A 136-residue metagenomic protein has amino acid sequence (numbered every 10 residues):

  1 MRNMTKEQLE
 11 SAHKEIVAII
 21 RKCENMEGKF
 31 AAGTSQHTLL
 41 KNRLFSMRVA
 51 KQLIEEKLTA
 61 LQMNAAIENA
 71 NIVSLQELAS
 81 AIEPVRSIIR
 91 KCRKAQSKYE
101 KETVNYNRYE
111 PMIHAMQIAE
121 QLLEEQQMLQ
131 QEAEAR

Functional and structural regions predicted by a protein language model:
M4-E7, S11, G28, S35 (+4 more regions): Primarily heptad-repeat coiled-coil rod domains in cytosolic scaffolding/tethering proteins
T5-E24, R43, E77-R93: Short amphipathic alpha-helical heptad-repeat segments
Q8, E15, K22-T34, K41 (+2 more regions): Long amphipathic alpha-helical segments with strong coiled-coil/leucine-zipper propensity
C23-T34, L58-L61, C92-T103, L123 (+1 more regions): Secondary-structure edge/capping motif, primarily at the C-terminal ends of alpha-helices and the immediately following
N25, E55-Q76, S80, K94: Long, low-complexity or tandemly repetitive, helically biased scaffold regions used for multimeric assembly/adhesion
S35-S46, V104-H114: Short, charged, amphipathic alpha-helical segments
S46-Q62, A115-Q130: Amphipathic alpha-helical coiled-coil segments
A95, V104-R136: Amphipathic alpha-helical binding modules
